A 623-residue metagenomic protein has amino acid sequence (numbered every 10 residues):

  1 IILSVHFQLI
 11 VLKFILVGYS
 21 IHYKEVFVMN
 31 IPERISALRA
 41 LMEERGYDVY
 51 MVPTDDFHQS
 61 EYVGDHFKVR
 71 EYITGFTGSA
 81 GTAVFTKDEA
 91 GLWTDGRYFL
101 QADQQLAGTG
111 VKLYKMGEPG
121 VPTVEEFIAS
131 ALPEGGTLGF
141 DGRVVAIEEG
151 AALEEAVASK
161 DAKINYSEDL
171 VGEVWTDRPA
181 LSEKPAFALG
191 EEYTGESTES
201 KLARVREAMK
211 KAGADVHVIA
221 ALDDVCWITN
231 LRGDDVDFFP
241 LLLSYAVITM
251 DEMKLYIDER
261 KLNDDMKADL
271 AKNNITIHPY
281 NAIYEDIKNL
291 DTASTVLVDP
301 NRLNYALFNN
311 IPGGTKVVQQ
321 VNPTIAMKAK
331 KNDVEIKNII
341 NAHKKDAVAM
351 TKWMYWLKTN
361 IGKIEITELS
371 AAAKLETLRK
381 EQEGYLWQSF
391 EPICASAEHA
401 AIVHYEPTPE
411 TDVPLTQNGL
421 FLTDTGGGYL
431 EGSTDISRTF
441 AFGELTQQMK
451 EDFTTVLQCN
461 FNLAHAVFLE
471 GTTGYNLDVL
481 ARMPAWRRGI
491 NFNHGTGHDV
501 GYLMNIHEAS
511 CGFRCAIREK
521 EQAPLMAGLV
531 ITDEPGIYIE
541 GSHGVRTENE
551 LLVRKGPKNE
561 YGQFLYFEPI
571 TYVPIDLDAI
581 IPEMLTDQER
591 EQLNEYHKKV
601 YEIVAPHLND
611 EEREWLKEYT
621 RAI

Functional and structural regions predicted by a protein language model:
F7, F14-I15, Y23-I623: Active-site neighborhoods and metal-handling regions in enzymes and metal-associated proteins
